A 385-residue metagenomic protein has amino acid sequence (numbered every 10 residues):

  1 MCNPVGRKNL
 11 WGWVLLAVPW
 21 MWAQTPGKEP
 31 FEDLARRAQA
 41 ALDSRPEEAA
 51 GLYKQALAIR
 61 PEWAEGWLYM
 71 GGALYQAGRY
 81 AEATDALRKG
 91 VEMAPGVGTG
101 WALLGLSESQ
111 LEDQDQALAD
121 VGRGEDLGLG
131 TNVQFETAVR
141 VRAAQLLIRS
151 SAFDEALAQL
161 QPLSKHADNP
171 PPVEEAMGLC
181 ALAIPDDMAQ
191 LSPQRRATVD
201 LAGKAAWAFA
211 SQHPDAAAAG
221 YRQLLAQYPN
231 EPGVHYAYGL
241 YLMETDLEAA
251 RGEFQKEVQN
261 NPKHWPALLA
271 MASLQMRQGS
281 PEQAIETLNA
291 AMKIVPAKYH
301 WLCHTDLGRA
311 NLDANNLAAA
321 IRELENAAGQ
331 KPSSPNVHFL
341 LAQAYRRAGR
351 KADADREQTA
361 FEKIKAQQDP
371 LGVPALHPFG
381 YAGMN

Functional and structural regions predicted by a protein language model:
E29-I59, Q76, A197-Q223, Q227 (+1 more regions): Alpha-helical segment of the N-proximal tetratricopeptide repeat
P30-F31, A64-E65, G98-T99, N132-V133 (+8 more regions): Helix-start (N-cap) detector for alpha-helical repeat units in TPR-like alpha-solenoids, especially tetratricopeptide
L42-K54, Q76-K89, L111-R123, S150-A158 (+6 more regions): Structural signature of tandem alpha-helical TPR/SEL1-like repeats, specifically the intra-repeat loop/turn
I59, M93, L127-T131, H166 (+5 more regions): Structural marker of alpha-solenoid helical repeat scaffolds
Y69, L103, A138, R142 (+6 more regions): Canonical tetratricopeptide repeat
S109, G122-L127, V141, Q145-I148 (+4 more regions): TPR/TPR-like (Sel1-like) alpha-helical repeat modules
P172-W207, S211-Q212, Q343-R347, K351-N385: Terminal, low-structured helical/coil segments at or just beyond the last alpha-helical repeat
